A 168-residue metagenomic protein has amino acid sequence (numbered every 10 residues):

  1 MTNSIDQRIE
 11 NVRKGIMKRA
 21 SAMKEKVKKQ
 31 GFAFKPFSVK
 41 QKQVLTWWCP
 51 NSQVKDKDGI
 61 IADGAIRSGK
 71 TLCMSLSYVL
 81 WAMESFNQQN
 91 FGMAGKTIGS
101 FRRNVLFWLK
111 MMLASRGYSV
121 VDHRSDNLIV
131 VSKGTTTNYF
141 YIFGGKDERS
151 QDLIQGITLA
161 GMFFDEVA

Functional and structural regions predicted by a protein language model:
T2-A168: Phosphate/NTP-binding elements of NTP-utilizing enzymes
